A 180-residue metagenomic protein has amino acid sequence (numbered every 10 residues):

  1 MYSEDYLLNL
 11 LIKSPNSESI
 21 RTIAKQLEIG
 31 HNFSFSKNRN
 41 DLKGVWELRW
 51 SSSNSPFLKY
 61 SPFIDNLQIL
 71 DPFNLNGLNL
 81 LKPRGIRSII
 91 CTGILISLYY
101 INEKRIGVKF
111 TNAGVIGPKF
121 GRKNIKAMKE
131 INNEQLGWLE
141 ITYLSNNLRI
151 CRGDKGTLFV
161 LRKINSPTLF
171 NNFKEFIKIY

Functional and structural regions predicted by a protein language model:
Y2-Y180: Soluble ligand-binding/transfer domains with enclosed cavities or grooves
